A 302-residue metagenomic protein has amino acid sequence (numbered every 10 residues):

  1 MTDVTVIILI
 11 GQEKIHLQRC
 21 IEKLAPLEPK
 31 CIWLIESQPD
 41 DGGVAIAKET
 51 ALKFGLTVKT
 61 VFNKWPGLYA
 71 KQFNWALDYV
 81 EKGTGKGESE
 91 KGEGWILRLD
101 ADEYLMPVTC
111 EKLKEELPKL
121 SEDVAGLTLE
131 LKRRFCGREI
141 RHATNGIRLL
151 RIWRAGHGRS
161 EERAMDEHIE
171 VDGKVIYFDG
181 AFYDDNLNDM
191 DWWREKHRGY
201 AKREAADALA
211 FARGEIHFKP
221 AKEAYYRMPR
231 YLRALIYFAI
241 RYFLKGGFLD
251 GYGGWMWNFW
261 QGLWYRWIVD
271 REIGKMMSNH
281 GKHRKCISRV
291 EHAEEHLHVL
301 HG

Functional and structural regions predicted by a protein language model:
T2-I8, K23-L24, K30-I35, G251: Hydrophobic targeting segments
Q12-P26: Short, well-formed alpha-helical segments that are part of the catalytic scaffolds of diverse glycosyltransferases
K23, L34-E49, W65-P66, D100: A conserved acidic beta->alpha catalytic loop
T50-K59: Short acidic, glycine/proline-enriched helix-loop-strand junctions
V58, K82-G92, E115, H283-E291 (+1 more regions): Short, basic, low-complexity termini and linkers enriched in Ser/Thr/Gly/Pro that act as targeting/leader peptides
K64-S89: Glycine-rich, basic loop-to-helix element that forms the pyrophosphate-binding segment of sugar-nucleotide handling
A70-L77, M106-S278, C286, V299-G302: Catalytic-site signature of metal-activated, phosphate-bearing donor transferases, centered on the GT-A/GT-A-like
A76, E90-Y104: Short beta-strand-to-loop acidic/aromatic patch adjacent to the donor-nucleotide binding site
